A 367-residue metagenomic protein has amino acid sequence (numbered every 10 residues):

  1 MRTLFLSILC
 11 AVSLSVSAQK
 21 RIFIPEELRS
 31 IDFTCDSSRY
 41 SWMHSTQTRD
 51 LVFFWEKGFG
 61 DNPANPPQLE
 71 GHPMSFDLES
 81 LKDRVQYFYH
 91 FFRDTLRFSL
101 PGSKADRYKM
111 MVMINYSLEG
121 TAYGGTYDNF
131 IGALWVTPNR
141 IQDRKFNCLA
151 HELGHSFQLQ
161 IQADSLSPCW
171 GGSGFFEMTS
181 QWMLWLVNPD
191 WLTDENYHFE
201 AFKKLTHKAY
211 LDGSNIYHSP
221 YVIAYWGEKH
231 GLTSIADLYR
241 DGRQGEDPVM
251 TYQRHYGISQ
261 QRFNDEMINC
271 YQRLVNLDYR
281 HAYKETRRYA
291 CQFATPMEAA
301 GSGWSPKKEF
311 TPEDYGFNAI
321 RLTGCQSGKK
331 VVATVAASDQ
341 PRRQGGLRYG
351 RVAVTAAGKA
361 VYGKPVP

Functional and structural regions predicted by a protein language model:
M1-L4: Positively charged n-region of N-terminal signal peptides that target proteins for export
I8-A18: Hydrophobic h-region of N-terminal signal peptides that target proteins for export in Gram-negative bacteria
Q19-D83, Y87, F91, Q340-R351 (+1 more regions): Zymogen propeptides/activation segments of proteases
M43, Q47, F54-E56, N115 (+4 more regions): A structural detector for beta-sheet-dominated domains
Q47-G172, S180, D190-W191: Juxtacatalytic substrate-recognition/specificity segment
T126-Y127, D143-C148, A163-T233, Y239-D278: Acidic/His/Gly-enriched intrinsically disordered linker/tail segments that often contain short helix/coil "MoRF-like"
E246-P367: Beta/coil-rich, acidic/histidine-enriched accessory regions frequently appended to metallopeptidases
